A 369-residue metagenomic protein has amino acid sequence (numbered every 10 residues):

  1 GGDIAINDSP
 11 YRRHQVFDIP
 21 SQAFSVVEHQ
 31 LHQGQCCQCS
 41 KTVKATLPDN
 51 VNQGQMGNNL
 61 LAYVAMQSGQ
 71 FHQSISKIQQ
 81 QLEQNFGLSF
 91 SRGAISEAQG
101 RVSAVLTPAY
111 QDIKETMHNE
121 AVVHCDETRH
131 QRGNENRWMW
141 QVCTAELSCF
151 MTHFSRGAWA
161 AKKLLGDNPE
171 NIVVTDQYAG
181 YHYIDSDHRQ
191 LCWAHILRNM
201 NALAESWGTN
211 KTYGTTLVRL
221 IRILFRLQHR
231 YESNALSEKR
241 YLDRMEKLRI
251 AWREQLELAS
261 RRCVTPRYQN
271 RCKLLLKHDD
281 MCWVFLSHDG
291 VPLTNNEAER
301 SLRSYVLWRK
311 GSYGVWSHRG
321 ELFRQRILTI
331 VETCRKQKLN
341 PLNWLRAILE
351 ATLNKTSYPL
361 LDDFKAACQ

Functional and structural regions predicted by a protein language model:
G1-D3, Q22, C37-K41: Short Cys/His-rich metal-coordination motifs, predominantly Zn2+-binding knuckles/fingers
G2-Y11, A45-D49: Short Cys/His-rich "knuckle" micro-motifs
I4, D8, I19, K355 (+1 more regions): Short linear motifs in intrinsically disordered/low-complexity regions
R12-F24: Short Cys/His-rich Zn2+-coordinating modules
E28-Q35, S40-Q369: Catalytic center-proximal scaffold of phosphoryl-transfer enzymes
